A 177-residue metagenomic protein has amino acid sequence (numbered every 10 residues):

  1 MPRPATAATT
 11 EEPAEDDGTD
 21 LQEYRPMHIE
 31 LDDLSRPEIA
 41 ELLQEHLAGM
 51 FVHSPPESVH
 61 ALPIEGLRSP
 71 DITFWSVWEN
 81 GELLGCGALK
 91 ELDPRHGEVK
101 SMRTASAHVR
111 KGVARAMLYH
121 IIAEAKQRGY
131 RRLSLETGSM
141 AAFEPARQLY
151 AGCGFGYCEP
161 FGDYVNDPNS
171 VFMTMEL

Functional and structural regions predicted by a protein language model:
M1-P37, E41: Conserved N-terminal entry element of GNAT/NAT acetyltransferase domains
P2-R3, D20-E23, T137, G162-L177: Terminal substrate-recognition subdomain of acyl/acetyltransferases
M27-K100, A105, L118-Y119, E124 (+2 more regions): Acetyl-CoA-dependent GNAT
L43, V99, L133-L135, F143 (+1 more regions): Generic structural signal for conserved hydrophobic packing positions in ordered secondary structure
R95, K111, R128-R131: Short coil/turn segments at alpha/beta junctions that flank glycine-rich nucleotide-binding fingerprints
T104, R110-A123, Q148-G152: Conserved acetyl-CoA-binding loop-helix of GNAT-fold acetyltransferases
R115, S139-E159, N166-P168: Conserved active-site alpha-helix within GNAT-family acetyltransferase domains
A125-G138: Conserved GNAT acetyl-CoA-binding A-motif
